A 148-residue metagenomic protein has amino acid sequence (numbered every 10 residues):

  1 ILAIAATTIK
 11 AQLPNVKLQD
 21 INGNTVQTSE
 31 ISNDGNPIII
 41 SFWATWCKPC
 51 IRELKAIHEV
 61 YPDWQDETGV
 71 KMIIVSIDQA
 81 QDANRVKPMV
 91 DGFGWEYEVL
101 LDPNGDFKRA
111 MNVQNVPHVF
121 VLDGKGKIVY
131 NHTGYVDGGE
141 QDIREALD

Functional and structural regions predicted by a protein language model:
I1-Q12: Bacterial Sec-dependent N-terminal signal peptides
V16-P37: A short beta-strand-turn-helix
G35-I38, W43-W46, N115: Short pre-active-site segment immediately N-terminal to redox-active cysteine/selenocysteine motifs in thiol-based
I39-I40, M72, V119: Hydrophobic beta-strand anchors of alpha/beta hydrolase catalytic cores
C47-I51: Short, thiol/selenol-centered motifs that function as redox-active sites or metal-ligating centers
R52-F93, N104-A110: Structural microenvironment flanking redox-active thiols in thiol-disulfide oxidoreductases
M89-K125: Short, internal strand/loop/helix patches that form the active-site neighborhood or redox-interaction surface
V121-D148: Thiol-/selenol-based redox modules, centered on thioredoxin-like and closely related oxidoreductase domains
